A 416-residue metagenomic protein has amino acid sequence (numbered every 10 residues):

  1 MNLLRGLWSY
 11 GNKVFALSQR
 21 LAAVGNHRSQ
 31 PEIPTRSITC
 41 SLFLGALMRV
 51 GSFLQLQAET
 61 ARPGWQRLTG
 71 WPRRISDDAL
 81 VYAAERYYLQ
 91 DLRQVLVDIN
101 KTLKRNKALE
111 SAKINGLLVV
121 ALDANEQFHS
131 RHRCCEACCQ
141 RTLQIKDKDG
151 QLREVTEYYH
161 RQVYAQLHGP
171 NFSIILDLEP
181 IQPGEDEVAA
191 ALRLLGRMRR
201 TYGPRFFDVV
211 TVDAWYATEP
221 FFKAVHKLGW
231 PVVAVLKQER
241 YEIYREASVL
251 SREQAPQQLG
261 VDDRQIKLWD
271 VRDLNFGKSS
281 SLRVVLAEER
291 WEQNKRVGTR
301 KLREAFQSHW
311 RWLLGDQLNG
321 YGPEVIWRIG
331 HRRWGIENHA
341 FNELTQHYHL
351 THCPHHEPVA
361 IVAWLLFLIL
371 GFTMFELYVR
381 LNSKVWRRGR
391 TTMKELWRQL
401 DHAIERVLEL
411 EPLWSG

Functional and structural regions predicted by a protein language model:
M1-R5, L17-V24, A58, Q254-S280 (+1 more regions): A short, flexible helix-boundary coil/loop motif
M1-V81: Gly/serine-rich nucleotide phosphate-binding loop at the start of the catalytic core of nucleotide/ADP-ribose-handling
Y10, L56, G320-H355: Short amphipathic alpha-helical "interface-anchor" segments enriched in bulky aromatics
H27-I38, L152-E157, L302-R303, P354-L365: Structural motif
S41, L56-Q57, S76, L80 (+7 more regions): Short, conserved catalytic/metal-binding motifs centered on acidic residues
V81-P170: Active-site-proximal, Lys/Arg-enriched surface segment that forms a nucleic-acid-binding/basic interface patch
T142-F206: Electropositive, glycine- and tryptophan-enriched low-complexity nucleic-acid-binding patches
P180-N294: An internal, acidic/charged active-site-proximal segment that coordinates divalent cations and/or engages
